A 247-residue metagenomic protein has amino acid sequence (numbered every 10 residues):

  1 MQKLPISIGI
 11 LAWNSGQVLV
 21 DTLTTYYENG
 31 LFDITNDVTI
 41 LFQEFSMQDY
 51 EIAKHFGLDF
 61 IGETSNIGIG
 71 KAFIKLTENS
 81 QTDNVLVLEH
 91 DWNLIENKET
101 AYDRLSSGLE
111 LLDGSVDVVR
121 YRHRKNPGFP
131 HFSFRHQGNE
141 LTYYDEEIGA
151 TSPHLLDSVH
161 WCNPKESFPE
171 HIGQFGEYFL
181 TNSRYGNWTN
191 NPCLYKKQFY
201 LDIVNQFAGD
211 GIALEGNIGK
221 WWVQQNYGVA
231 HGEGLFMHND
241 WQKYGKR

Functional and structural regions predicted by a protein language model:
L4-S7, D37: Cell-envelope/extracellular polymer assembly enzymes that use nucleotide-activated donors
S15-G30: Short, well-formed alpha-helical segments that are part of the catalytic scaffolds of diverse glycosyltransferases
D21, E166-R247: C-terminal catalytic/acceptor-binding lobe
Y26-I61: Acidic donor-binding segment of Leloir-type glycosyltransferases
G62-I69: Short, acidic/glycine-rich phosphate-metal binding loop used to engage nucleotide
I74-N84: Active-site nucleotide-sugar/metal-binding loop of Leloir-type enzymes
D83-I95: Short beta-strand-to-loop acidic/aromatic patch adjacent to the donor-nucleotide binding site
E96-K125: Conserved donor-nucleotide/metal-binding helix-loop-beta segment in metal-dependent transferases, i.e., the alpha-helix
